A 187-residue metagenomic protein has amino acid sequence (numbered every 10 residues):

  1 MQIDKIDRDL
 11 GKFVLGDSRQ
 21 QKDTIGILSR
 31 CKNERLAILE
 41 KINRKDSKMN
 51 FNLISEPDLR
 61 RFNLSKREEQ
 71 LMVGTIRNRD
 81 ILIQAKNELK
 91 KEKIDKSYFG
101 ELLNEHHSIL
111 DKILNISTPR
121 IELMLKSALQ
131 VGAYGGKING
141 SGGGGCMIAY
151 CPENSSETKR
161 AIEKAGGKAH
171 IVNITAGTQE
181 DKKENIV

Functional and structural regions predicted by a protein language model:
M1-G135, A149-V187: C-terminal nucleotide
G143-A149: N-terminal pre-core extensions flanking Radical SAM catalytic domains
